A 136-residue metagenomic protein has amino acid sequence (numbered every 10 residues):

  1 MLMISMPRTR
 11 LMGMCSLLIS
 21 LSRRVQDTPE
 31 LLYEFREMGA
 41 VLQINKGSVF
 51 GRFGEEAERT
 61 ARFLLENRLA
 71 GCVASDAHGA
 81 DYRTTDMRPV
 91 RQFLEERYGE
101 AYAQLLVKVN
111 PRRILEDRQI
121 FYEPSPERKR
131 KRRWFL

Functional and structural regions predicted by a protein language model:
M1-R36, Y122-L136: Extended substrate/RNA-proximal surfaces in nucleic-acid metabolism proteins
M3, D27-Y33, E55-L65, M87-V90: Charged helix-capping and loop-helix junction motifs
M6, L42, D76, P111: Divalent metal-coordination and catalytic microenvironments
C15-L18, L42-N45, V73-S75: Hydrophobic faces of well-ordered beta-strands that scaffold small-molecule active sites in alpha/beta enzyme cores
S22-Q26, V49-R52, H78-Y82: Active-site environment of divalent metal-dependent phosphoester hydrolases
G39-G51: His/Asp/Glu-enriched short active-site or ligand-binding loop at hydrolase and phosphoryl-transfer sites
N67-T85: Short acidic/histidine-rich active-site segments
Q92-L136: Mid-to-C-terminal alpha-helical segments outside catalytic/metal-binding sites
